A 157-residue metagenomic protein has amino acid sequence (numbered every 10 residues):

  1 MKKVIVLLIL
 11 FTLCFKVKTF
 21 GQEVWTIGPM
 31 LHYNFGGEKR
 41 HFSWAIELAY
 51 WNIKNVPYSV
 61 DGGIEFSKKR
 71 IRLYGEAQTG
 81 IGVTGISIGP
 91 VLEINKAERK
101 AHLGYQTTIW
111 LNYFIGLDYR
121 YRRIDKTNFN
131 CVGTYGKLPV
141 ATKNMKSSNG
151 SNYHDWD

Functional and structural regions predicted by a protein language model:
M1-W25: Bacterial Sec-dependent N-terminal signal peptides
F20-I64, P139, D157: Short glycine/proline- and aromatic-enriched beta-strand/turn motifs that initiate or cap beta-hairpins
M30-G36, E47-A49, G63-S67, Q78 (+3 more regions): Outer-membrane beta-barrel pore domains and translocons
R40-K54, G62, I71-I88, A101-N112 (+2 more regions): Feature captures outer-membrane beta-barrel proteins of Gram-negative bacteria and organelles
N152-D155: C-terminal beta-signal and adjacent terminal beta-strands/loops of Gram-negative outer-membrane beta-barrel proteins
